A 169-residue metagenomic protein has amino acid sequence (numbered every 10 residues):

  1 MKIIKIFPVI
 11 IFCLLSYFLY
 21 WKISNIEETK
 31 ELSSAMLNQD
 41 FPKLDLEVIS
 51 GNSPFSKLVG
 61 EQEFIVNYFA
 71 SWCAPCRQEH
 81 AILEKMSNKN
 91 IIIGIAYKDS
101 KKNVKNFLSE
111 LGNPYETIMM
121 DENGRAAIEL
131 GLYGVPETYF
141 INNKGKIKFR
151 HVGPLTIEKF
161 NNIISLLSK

Functional and structural regions predicted by a protein language model:
M1-D45, K169: N-terminal targeting signals for export/organelle localization
K43-I65: A short beta-strand-turn-helix
L46-E47, T117-D121: Short acidic-hydrophobic, aromatic-tinged amphipathic segments that line or gate anion-handling sites
Q62-F64, Y68-W72, G134: Short pre-active-site segment immediately N-terminal to redox-active cysteine/selenocysteine motifs in thiol-based
I65-V66, I92, T138: Hydrophobic beta-strand anchors of alpha/beta hydrolase catalytic cores
R77-G112, E122-I128: Structural microenvironment flanking redox-active thiols in thiol-disulfide oxidoreductases
E110-P114, D121-S168: Thiol/disulfide oxidoreductase modules built on the thioredoxin-like
